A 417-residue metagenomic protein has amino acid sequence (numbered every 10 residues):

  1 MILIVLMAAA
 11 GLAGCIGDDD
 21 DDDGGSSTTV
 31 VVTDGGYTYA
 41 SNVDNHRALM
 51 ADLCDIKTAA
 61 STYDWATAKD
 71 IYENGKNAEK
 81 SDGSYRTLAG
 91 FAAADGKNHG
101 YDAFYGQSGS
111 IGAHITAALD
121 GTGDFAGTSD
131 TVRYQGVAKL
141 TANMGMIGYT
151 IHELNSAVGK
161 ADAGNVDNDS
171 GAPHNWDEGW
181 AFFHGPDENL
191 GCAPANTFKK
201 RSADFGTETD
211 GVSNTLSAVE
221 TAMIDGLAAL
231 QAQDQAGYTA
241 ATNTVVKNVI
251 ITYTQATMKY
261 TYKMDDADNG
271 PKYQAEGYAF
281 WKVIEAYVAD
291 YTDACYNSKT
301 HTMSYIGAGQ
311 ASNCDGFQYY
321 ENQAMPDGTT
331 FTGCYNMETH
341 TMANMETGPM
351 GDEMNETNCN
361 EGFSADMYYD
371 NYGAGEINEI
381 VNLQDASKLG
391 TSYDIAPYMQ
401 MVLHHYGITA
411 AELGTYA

Functional and structural regions predicted by a protein language model:
M1-T29: Secretory targeting signatures
A8-L12, P194, T221, G307-Q310 (+2 more regions): Residue-level detector of intrinsically disordered, flexible termini and proteolytic processing junctions
S27-Y296, T341, M345-A417: Mature extracytoplasmic or organellar-lumen-exposed domains after removal of signal/transit peptides
A294-C359: Extracellular/cell-surface secretome signature
